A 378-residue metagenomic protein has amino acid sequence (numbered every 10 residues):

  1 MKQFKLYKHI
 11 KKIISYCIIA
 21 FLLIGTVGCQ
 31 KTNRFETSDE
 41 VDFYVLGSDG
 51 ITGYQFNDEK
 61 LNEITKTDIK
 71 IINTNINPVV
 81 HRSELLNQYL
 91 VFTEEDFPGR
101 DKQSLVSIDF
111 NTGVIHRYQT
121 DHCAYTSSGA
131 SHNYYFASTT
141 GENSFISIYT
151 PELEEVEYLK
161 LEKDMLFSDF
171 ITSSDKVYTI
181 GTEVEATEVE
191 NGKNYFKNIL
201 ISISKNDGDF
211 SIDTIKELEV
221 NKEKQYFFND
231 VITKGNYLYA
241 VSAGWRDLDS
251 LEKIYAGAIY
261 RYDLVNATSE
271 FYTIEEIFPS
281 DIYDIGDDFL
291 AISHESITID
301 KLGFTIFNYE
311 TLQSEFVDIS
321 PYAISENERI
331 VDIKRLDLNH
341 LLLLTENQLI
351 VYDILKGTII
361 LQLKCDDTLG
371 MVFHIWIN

Functional and structural regions predicted by a protein language model:
C29-I72, N87: An edge-strand/N-cap motif at the start of beta-rich repeat modules
Q30-F35, I72-N87, T120-H132, K163-D175 (+4 more regions): Repeated scaffold domains used in trafficking and secretory/extracellular systems, primarily beta-propellers
E36-T52, E84-G99, A130-T140, D175-E188 (+3 more regions): Short beta-strand elements that form the blades of beta-propeller/WD-repeat-like and other beta-sheet-rich scaffold
D49-N57, P98-S107, E142-I148, E185-S202 (+3 more regions): Structural motif
N57-E59, I108-G113, Y149-E154, S204-G208 (+3 more regions): Short loop/turn segments that connect beta-strands within beta-propeller blades
N62-I76, T112-T120, E154-L161, D209-K222 (+3 more regions): A short beta-strand motif characteristic of beta-propeller blades
L248-Y352: Intrinsically disordered, low-complexity segments enriched in Gly and acidic/Ser/Thr residues that form flexible
T345-N378: Blade-level signature of beta-propeller repeat domains, shared across WD40, Kelch, NHL, RCC1 and BNR/Asp-box propellers
